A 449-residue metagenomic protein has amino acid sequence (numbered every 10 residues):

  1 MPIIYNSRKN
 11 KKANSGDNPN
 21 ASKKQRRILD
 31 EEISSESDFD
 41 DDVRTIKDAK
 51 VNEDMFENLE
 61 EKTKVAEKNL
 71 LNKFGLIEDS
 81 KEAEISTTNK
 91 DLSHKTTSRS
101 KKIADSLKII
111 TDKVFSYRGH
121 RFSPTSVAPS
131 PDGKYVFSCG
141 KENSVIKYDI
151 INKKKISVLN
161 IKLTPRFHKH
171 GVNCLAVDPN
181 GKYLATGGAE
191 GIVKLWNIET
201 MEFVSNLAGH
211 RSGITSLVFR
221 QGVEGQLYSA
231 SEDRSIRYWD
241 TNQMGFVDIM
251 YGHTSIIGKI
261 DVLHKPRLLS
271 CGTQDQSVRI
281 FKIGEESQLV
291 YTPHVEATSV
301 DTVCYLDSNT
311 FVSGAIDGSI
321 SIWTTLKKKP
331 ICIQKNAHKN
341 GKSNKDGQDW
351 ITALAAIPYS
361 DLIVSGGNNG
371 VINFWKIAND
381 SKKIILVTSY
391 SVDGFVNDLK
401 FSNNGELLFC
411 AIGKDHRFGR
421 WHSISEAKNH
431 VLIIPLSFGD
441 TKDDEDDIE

Functional and structural regions predicted by a protein language model:
M1-F122, I412-K414, G419-E426, P435-S437 (+1 more regions): Intrinsically disordered terminal extensions that flank WD40 beta-propeller domains in eukaryotic WD-repeat scaffold
K113-G119, K155-H168, F203-G209, A230 (+6 more regions): Short C-terminal beta-strands that terminate individual repeats in beta-propeller domains, predominantly WD40 blades
F122-A128, P165-V177, S212-F219, S255-V262 (+3 more regions): Canonical WD40 repeat/beta-propeller blade segments in eukaryotic WD-repeat proteins
A128-G133, C139, L175-G181, G187 (+7 more regions): Loop/turn segments within WD40 beta-propeller blades
K134-F137, G181-A185, K194, F203-S205 (+9 more regions): Structural hallmark of WD40 beta-propellers
C139-E142, G187-E190, A230-D233, C271-D275 (+3 more regions): Conserved strand-to-loop turn within each blade of WD40 beta-propeller repeats
S144, Y183, I192, R211 (+8 more regions): A conserved positional marker within WD40/Gbeta-like beta-propeller blades
V145-D149, V193-N197, L217, I236-D240 (+5 more regions): WD40-repeat beta-propellers
